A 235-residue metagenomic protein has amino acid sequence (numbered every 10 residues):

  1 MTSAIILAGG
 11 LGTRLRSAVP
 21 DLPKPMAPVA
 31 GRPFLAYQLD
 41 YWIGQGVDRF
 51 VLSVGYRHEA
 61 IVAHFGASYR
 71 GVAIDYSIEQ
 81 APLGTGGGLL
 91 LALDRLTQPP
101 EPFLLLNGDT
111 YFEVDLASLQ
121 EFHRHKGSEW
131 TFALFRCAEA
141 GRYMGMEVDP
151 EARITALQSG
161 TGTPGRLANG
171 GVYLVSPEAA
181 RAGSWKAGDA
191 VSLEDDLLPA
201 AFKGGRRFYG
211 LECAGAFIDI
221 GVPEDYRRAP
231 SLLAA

Functional and structural regions predicted by a protein language model:
T2-I6, R14, P28, R32-N107 (+3 more regions): Conserved N-terminal catalytic core of the sugar/cofactor nucleotidyltransferase
G9, G55, F135-R136: Histidine-centered beta-alpha loop that forms part of the nucleotide-sugar donor binding/catalytic region in diverse
P20-K24: Short alpha-helical oligomerization interface
M26, G145-V148, L198, G210: A structural signal for short hydrophobic beta-strand segments in well-ordered beta-sheet cores
I43, L96-P99, E113-E151, A182: Basic phosphate/pyrophosphate-binding loop/patch that engages nucleotide-derived ligands
G84-G86, Y143-S159: Acidic/His-rich active-site region of diverse nucleotide-sugar glycosyltransferases
L104, Y111, A117-R124, A138-A140 (+1 more regions): Catalytic-core segments of class I nucleotidyltransferases/pyrophosphorylases that form NMP-activated intermediates
